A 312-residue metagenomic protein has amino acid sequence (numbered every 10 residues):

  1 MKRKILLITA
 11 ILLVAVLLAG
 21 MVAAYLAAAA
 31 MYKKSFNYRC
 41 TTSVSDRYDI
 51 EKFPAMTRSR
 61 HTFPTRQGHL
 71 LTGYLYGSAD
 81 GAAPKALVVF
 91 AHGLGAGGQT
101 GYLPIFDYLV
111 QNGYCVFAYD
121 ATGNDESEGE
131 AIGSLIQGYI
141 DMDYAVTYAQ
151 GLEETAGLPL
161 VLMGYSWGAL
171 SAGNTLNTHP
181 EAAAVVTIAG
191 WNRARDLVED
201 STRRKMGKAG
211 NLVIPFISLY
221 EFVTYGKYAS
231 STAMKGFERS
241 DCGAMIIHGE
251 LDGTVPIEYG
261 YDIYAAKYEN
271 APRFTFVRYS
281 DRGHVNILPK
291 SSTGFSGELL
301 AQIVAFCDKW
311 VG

Functional and structural regions predicted by a protein language model:
V16-P64, Y74: An N-terminal hydrophobic leader/cap segment in hydrolases
L94-D107, A121: The serine-hydrolase catalytic nucleophile loop
G98, T122-A156: Catalytic nucleophile-loop/oxyanion-hole region of alpha/beta-hydrolase and closely related hydrolase-like folds
Y108-E128: Conserved alpha/beta-hydrolase
N174-G226: Hydrolase active-site cap/lid region
S240, I246-H248, D252: Short beta-strand/loop motif that positions the catalytic acidic residue of the alpha/beta-hydrolase fold
C242, P256-A266: Short alpha-helix in the alpha/beta-hydrolase fold that links the catalytic acid
N270-G312: C-terminal catalytic histidine-bearing segment of alpha/beta-hydrolase fold enzymes
